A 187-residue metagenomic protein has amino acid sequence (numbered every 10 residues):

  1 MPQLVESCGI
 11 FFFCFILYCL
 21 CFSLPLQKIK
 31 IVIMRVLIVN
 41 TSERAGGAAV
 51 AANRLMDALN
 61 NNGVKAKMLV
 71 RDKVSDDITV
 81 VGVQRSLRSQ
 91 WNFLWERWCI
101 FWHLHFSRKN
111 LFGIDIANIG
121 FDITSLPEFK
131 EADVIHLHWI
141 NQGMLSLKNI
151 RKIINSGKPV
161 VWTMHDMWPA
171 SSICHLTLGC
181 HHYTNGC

Functional and structural regions predicted by a protein language model:
M1-I10: Intrinsically disordered, low-complexity segments enriched in serine/proline and basic residues
P2, S23-L26, I31: Glycine-centered signal
L4, F15-L17, L176, Y183: Secretory pathway export signals and precursors
V5-E6, K28, K130, W162: A generic alpha-helix propensity feature with a strong bias for hydrophobic helices
G9-P25: Hydrophobic alpha-helical signal peptides and transmembrane signal-/tail-anchor segments that drive secretory-pathway
M34-C187: Catalytic cores of nucleotide-sugar-dependent glycosyltransferases that transfer UDP/GDP/TDP-activated
